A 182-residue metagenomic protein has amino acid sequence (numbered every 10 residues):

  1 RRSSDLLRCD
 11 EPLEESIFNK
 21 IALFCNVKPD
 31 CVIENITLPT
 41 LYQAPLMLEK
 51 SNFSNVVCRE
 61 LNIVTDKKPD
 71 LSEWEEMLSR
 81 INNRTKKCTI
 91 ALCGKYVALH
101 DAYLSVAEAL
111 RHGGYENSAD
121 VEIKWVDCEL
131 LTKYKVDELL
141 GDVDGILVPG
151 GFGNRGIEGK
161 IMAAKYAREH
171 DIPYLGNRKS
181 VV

Functional and structural regions predicted by a protein language model:
R1-N177, V182: N-terminal beta1-alpha1 cap of cysteine-dependent amidohydrolase-like domains
